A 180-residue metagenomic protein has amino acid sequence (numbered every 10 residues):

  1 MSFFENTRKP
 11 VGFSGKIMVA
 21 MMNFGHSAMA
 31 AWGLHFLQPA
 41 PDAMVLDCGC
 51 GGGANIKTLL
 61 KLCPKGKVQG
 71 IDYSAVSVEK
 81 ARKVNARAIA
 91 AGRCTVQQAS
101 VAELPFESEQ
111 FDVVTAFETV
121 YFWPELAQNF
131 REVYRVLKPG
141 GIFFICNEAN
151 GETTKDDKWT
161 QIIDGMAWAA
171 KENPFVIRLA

Functional and structural regions predicted by a protein language model:
M1-S14: N-terminal, positively charged/glycine-rich alpha-helical extensions of SAM-dependent methyltransferases
F24-A43, T58: Conserved alpha-helix/loop element of class I SAM-dependent methyltransferases that forms part of the SAM/SAH-binding
D42, L137-I142: Short glycine-dipeptide loop
M44-E103: Class I SAM-dependent methyltransferase SAM/SAH-binding core
A102-V114: A short acidic, Gly/Pro-enriched loop at the edge of an enzyme's catalytic core that lines a small-molecule cofactor
V113-L126: A short SAM/SAH-binding and catalytic strip from SAM-dependent methyltransferases
A127-P139: A short glycine-rich, Lys/Arg-flanked "PGG" loop and its adjoining helix->strand segment in the class I
I142-V176: Conserved class I S-adenosyl-L-methionine
